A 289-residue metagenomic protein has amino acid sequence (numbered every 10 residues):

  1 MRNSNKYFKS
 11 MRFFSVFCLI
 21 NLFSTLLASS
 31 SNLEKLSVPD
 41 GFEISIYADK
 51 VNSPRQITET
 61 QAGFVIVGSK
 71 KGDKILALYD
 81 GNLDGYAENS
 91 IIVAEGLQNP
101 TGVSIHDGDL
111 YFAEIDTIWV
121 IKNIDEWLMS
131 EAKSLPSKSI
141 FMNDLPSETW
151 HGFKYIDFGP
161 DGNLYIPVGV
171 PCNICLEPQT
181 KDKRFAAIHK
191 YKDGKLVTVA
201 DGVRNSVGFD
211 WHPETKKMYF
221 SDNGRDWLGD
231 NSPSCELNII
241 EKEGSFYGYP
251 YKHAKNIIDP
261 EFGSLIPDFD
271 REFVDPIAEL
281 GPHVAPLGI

Functional and structural regions predicted by a protein language model:
S31-D40, F153, V170-C175, K183-A186 (+3 more regions): Beta-propeller domain segments
I44-A48, N89-A94, S139-L145, K195-A200 (+1 more regions): A short beta-strand motif characteristic of beta-propeller blades
K50-A62, E95-A113, S147-L164, D201-K216 (+1 more regions): Beta-rich, blade/repeat-based domains predominating in secreted/periplasmic proteins but also intracellular
I66-G68, F112, Y165-P167, F220-D222: Residue position within the beta-strands of beta-propeller blades
K74-A77, T117-W119, A187-H189, E236: A short loop-to-beta-strand structural motif that recurs across blades of beta-propeller domains
L78-D84, I121-A132, K242-F246: Short loop/turn segments immediately following beta-strands, especially the blade-tip and inter-blade linker loops
D116-F158: Asp-box/WD-like beta-propeller blade repeats and closely related beta-sheet repeat scaffolds
